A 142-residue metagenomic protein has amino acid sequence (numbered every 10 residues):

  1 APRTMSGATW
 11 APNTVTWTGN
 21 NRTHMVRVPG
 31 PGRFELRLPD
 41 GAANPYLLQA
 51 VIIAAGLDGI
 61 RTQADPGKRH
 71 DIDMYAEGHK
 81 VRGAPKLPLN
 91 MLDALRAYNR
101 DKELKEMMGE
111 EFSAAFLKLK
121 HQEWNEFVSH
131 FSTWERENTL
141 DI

Functional and structural regions predicted by a protein language model:
A1-I142: Catalytic-core signal marking the mid-to-C-terminal active-site face
